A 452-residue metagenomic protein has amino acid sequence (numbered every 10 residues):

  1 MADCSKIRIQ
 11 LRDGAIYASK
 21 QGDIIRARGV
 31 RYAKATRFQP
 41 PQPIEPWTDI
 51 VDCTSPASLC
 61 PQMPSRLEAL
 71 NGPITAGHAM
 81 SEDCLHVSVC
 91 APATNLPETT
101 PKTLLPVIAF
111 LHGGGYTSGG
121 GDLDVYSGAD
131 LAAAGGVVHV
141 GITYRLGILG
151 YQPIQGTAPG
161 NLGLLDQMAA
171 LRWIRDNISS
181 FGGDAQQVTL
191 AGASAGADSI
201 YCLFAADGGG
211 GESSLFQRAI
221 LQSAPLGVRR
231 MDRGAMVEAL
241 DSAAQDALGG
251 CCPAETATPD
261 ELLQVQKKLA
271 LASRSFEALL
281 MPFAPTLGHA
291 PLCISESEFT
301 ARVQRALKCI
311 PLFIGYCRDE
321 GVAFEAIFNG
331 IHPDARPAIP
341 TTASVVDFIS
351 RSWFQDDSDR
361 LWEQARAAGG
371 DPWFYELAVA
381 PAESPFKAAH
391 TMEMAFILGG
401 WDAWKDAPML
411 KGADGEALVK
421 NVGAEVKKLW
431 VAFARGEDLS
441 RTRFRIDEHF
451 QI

Functional and structural regions predicted by a protein language model:
M1-A158, P408-V426, A434-R441: Non-catalytic accessory segments of hydrolases
G113, L162-D166, S194-D198: Active-site loop->helix "elbow" adjoining a glycine-rich segment at hydrolase catalytic centers
I142-Y144, Y151, A224, L377 (+1 more regions): Active-site loop/turn elements of alpha/beta-hydrolase fold enzymes, especially the short glycine-/histidine-rich
A158-S179: Alpha/beta-hydrolase active-site loop
D176, A205, S213, R218 (+4 more regions): Substrate-access "cap/lid" subdomains that shape and gate the entrance to catalytic or ligand-binding pockets
F181-S194: Alpha/beta-hydrolase fold nucleophile elbow
A197-G210: Short glycine-enriched nucleophile-adjacent loop and the immediately C-terminal alpha-helix near the catalytic center
V322, A326, E363, A367-I452: Mobile gating loops/cap/lid regions near enzyme active sites that modulate substrate access
